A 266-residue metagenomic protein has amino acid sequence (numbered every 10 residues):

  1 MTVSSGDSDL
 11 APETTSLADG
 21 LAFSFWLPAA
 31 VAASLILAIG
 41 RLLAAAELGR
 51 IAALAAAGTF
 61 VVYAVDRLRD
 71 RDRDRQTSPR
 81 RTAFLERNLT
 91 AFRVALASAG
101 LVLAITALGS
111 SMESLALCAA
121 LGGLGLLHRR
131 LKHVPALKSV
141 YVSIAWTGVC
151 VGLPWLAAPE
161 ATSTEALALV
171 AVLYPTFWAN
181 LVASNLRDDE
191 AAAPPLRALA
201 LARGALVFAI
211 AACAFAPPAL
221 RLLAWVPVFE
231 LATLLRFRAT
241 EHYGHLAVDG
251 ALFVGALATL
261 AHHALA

Functional and structural regions predicted by a protein language model:
M1-G20: Short, Lys/Arg-rich, polar N-terminal cytosolic tail immediately upstream of the first transmembrane signal-anchor
A30-L35, A83-A91, V140-A157, A198-F208 (+1 more regions): Small-residue-rich segments of transmembrane alpha-helices in multi-pass membrane proteins, especially helix faces
L35-L54, L103-A116, C150-A171, A212-L220 (+1 more regions): Helix-coil boundary and interhelical linker segments in multi-pass alpha-helical membrane proteins
A57-R69, G122-K132, G148, V172-D189 (+1 more regions): Transmembrane alpha-helical segments that form the membrane-embedded catalytic/substrate-channel core of multi-pass
T59-A97, Y174-I210: Solvent-exposed interhelical
A83-A157: Intramembrane alpha-helical segments
S139-D189: Functional transmembrane core segments of multi-pass inner-membrane proteins
R221-A266: Extended hydrophobic alpha-helices typical of membrane-associated regions
